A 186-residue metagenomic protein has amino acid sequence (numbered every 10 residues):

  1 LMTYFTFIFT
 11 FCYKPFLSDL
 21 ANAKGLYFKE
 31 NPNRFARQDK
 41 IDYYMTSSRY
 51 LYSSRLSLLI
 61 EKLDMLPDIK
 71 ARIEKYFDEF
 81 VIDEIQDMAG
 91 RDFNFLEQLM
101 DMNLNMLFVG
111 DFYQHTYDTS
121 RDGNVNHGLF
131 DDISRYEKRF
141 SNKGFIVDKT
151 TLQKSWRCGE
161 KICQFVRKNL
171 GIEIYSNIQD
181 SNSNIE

Functional and structural regions predicted by a protein language model:
L1-E186: The feature marks helicase ATPase cores and/or their adjacent C-terminal helical subdomains in SF1/SF2/AAA+ helicases
